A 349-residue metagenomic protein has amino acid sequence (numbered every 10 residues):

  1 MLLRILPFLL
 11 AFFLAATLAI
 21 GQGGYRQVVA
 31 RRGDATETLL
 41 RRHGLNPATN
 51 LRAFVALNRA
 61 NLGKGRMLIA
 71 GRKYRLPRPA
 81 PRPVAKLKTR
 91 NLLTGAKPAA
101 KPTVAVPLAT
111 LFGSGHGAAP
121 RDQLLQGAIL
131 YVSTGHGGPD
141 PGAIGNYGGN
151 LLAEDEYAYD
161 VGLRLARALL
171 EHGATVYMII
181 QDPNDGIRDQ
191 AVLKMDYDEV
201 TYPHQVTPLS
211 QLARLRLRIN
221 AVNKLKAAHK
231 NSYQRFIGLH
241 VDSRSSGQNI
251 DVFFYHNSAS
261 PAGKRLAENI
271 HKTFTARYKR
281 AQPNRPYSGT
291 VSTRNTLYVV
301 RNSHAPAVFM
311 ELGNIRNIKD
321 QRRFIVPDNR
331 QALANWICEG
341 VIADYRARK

Functional and structural regions predicted by a protein language model:
L2-L6, T17-G44, A48-K349: Catalytic-site microenvironment of enzymes that process N-acetyl-hexosamine-containing cell-wall polysaccharides
